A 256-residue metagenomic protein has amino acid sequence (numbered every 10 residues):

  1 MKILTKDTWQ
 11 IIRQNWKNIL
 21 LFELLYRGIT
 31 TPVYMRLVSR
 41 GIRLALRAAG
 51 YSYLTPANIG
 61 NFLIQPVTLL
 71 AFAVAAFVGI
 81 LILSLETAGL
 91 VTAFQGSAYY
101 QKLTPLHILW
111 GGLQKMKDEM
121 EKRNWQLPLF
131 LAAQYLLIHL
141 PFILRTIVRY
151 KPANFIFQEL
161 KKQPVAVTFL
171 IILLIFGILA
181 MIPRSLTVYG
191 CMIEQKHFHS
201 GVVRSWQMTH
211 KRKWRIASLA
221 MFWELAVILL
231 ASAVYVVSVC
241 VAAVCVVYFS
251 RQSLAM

Functional and structural regions predicted by a protein language model:
M1-M256: Hydrophobic alpha-helical membrane segments
